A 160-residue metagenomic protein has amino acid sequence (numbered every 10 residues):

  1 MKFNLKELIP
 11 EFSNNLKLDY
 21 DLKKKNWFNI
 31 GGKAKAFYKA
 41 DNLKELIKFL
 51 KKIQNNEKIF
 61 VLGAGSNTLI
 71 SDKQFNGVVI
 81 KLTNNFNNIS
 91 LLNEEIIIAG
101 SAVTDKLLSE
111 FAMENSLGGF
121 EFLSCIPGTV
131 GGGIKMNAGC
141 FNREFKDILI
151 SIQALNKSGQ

Functional and structural regions predicted by a protein language model:
K2-V130: Anion-binding (especially nucleotide phosphate/pyrophosphate-binding) glycine-rich loop and adjoining beta-alpha core
E121-L123, G132-Q160: FAD-binding subdomain of flavoenzyme oxidoreductases
